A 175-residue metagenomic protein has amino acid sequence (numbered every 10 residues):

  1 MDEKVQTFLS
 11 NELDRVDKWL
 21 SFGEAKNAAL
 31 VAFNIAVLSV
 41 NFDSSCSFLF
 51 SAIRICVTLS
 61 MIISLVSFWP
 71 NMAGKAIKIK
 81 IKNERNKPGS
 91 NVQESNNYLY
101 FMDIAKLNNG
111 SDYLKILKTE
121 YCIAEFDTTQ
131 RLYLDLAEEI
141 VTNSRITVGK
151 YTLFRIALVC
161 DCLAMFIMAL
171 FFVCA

Functional and structural regions predicted by a protein language model:
M1-N11, Y121-L132: Short, charged/polar, low-complexity loop and linker segments that flank or interrupt alpha-helical bundles
D2, D14-D17, D43, D103 (+4 more regions): Acidic-enriched, low-complexity/disordered segments with a strong bias for Aspartate over Glutamate
N11-D14, K18-I81, Y151-A175: Alpha-helical transmembrane segments and their immediate juxtamembrane boundary regions in integral membrane proteins
S51-E120: Inner-leaflet juxtamembrane helices
R131-R145: Juxtamembrane amphipathic/hinge helix adjacent to a transmembrane helix
